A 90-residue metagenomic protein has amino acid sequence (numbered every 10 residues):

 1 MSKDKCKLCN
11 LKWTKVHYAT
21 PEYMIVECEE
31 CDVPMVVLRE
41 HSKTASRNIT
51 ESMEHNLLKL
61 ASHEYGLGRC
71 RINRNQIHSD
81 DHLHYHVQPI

Functional and structural regions predicted by a protein language model:
M1-I90: HIT superfamily nucleotide-processing domains
